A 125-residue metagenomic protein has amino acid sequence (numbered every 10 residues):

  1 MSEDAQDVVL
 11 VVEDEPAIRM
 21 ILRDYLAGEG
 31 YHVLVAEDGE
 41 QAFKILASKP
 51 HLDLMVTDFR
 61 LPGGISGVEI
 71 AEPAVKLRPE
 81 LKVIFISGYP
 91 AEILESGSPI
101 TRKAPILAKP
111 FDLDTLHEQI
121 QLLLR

Functional and structural regions predicted by a protein language model:
M1-L10, P16, V75-K76, E80 (+3 more regions): Non-catalytic signal-transmission and effector/linker regions of two-component phosphorelay proteins
L10, V35-L54: Acidic, metal-coordinating helix/loop segments flanking the phosphotransfer/catalytic sites of two-component signaling
M20-G28: Charged docking surfaces used in two-component/phosphorelay signaling
A36-E37, P62-I65: Hydrophobic residue at a beta-alpha junction that N-caps the helix immediately following a catalytic beta-strand/loop
E40, K44, V68-E80: Short amphipathic alpha-helix used as the core "switch/output" element in two-component signaling
D58-F59: Active-site residues of response regulator receiver
Y89-L94: Negatively charged, flexible loop motifs adjacent to catalytic sites in prokaryotic signal transduction proteins
